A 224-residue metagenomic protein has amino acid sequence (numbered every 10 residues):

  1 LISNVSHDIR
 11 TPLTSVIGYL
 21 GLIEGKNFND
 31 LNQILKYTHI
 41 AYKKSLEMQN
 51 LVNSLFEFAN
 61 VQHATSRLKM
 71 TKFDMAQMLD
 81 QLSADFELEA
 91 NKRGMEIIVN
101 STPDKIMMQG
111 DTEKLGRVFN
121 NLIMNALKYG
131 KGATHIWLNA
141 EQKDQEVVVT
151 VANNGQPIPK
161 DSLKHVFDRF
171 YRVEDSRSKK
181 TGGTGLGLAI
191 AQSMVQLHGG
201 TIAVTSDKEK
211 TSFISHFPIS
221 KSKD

Functional and structural regions predicted by a protein language model:
H63-L68, M107-G110: Conserved micro-motifs of the catalytic ATP-binding
K69-K72, N91, E96-I106: Conserved catalytic submotifs in the C-terminal HATPase_c
K69-S83: A conserved beta-strand-to-alpha-helix junction within the catalytic ATP-binding
M95, G199-G200: Conserved glycine-rich
A126-L127: Short helix-loop "hinge" at the ATP-lid/N-box region of the Bergerat-fold HATPase_c
A133-Q145: Short beta-strand/loop element within the Bergerat-fold HATPase_c
I158-R172: Short conserved segment of the HATPase_c
